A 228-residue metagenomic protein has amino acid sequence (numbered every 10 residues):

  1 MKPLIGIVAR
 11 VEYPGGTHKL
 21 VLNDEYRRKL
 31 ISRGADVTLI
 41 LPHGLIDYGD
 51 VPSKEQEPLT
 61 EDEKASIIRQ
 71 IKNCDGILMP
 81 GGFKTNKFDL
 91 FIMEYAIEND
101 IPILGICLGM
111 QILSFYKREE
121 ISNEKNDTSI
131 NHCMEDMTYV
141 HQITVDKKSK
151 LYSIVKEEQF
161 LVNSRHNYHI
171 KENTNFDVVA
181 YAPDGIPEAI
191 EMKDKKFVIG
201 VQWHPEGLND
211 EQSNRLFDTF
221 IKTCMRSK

Functional and structural regions predicted by a protein language model:
M1-L108, F115-Y116, D127-I154, K171-D177 (+3 more regions): N-terminal beta1-alpha1 cap of cysteine-dependent amidohydrolase-like domains
R118-S122: Post-Walker A helix-loop "phosphate-sensing" segment adjacent to the P-loop in P-loop NTPases
Q142, V162-N163: A short beta-strand-to-alpha-helix junction
V155, L161: Conserved ATP-binding module of the ATP-grasp superfamily
N163-K171: A glycine-rich beta-turn/hairpin centered on an aromatic-Pro dipeptide
V198-W203: Active-site-proximal beta-strand elements of phosphoester/diester hydrolases
